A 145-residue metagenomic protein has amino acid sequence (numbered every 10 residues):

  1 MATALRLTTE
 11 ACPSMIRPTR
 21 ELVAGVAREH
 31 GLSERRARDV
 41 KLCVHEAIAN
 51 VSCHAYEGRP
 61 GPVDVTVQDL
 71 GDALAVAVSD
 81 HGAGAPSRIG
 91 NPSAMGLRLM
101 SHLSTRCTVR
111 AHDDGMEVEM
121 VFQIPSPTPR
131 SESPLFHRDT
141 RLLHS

Functional and structural regions predicted by a protein language model:
M1-R6, R35, V51-S145: Conserved beta-strand-loop-beta-strand hairpin that lines the nucleotide-binding pocket of ATP/GTP-utilizing enzymes
R6-P18: STAS-typified acidic loop motif
C12, V40, S93-G96: The cytosolic transmitter module of two-component sensor histidine kinases
R17-H45, N91: Conserved short strand/loop->alpha-helix "switch" segment adjacent to the catalytic nucleotide/phosphoryl-transfer site
I48: Nucleotide and nucleotide-moiety/phosphate-recognizing core
